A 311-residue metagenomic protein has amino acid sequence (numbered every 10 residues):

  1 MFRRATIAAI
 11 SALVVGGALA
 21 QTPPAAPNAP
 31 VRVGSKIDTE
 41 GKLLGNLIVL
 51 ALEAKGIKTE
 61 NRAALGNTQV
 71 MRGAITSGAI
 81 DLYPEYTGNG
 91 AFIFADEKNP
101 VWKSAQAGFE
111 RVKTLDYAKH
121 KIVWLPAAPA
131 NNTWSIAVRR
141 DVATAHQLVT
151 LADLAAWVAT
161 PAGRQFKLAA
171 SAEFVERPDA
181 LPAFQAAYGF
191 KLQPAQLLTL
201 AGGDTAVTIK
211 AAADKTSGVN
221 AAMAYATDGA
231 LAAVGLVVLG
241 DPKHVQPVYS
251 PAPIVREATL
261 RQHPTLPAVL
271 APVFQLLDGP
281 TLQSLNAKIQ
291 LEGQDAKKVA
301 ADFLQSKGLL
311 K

Functional and structural regions predicted by a protein language model:
P27-E40, K58-R62, G163-A169: Short, well-ordered beta-strand elements
N28-A29, E40, E173-F190, P264-K311: An extracytoplasmic/periplasmic, membrane-proximal ligand-sensing/linker region
T39-K58, P182-Y188: Short, polar/charged alpha-helical segment
N67-T68, G78-A91, G108, S171 (+3 more regions): Beta->alpha turn/N-cap motifs
F94-L125, T216-V219, G229-K243: Ligand-binding "clamshell"
K103-K167, Q275-G279: A conserved helix-loop-strand patch within extracytoplasmic ligand-binding domains of the periplasmic binding
W134-T144, Y249-H263: A bilobed periplasmic-binding-protein/Venus flytrap-type ligand-binding module shared by bacterial periplasmic
A162-D241: Ligand-binding pocket segment of bilobal, Venus flytrap-like solute-binding proteins
